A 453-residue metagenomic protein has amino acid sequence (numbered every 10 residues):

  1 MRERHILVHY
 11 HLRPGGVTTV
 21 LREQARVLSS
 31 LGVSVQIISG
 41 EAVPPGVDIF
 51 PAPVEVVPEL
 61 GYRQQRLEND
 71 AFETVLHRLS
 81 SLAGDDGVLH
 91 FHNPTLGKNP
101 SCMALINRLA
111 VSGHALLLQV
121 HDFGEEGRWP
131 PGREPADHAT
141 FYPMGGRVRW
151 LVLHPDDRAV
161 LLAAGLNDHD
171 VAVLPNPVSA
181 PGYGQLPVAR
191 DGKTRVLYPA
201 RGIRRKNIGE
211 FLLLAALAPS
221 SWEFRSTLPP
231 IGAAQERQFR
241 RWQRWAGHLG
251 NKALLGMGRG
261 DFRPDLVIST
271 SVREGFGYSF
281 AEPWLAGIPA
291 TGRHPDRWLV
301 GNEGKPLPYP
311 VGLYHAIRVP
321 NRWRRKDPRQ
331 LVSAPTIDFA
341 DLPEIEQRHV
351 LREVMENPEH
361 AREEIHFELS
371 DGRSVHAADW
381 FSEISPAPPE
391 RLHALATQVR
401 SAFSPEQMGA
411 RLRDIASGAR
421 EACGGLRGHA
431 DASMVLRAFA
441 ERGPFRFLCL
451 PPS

Functional and structural regions predicted by a protein language model:
I6, P187-K206, L212-A215, P219 (+1 more regions): Conserved donor-binding/catalytic core segment of Leloir-type glycosyltransferases
H9-P14, R26-L79, G232-A233: N-terminal strand-loop element at the rim of the active site of nucleotide-sugar-dependent glycosyltransferases
E41-V43, W222-R241: Glycosyltransferase donor-sugar binding loop
A42-V43, F123-G124, D156-D157, V173-G184 (+2 more regions): Short beta-strand->alpha-helix junction loop in the catalytic core of nucleotide-activated group-transfer enzymes
L79-P100, A115-Q119, V267-I268: Short N-terminal targeting/anchoring amphipathic segment
G127, R133-D170, V178-A180: A short, active-site helix/loop in glycosyltransferases that binds the activated sugar's phosphate group
E236-L266, P306-I317: Nucleotide-activated donor-binding/catalytic signature segment of Leloir-type glycosyltransferases, i.e., the conserved
V272: Aromatic "clamp/platform" in nucleotide-sugar-dependent glycosyltransferases that forms part of the donor/acceptor
